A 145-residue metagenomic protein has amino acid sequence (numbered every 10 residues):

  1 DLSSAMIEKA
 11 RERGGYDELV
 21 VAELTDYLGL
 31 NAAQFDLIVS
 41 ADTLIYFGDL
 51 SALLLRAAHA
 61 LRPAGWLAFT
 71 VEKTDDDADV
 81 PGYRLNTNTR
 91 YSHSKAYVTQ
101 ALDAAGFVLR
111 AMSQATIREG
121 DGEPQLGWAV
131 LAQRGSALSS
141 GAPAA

Functional and structural regions predicted by a protein language model:
D1-L28: Class I SAM-dependent methyltransferase SAM/SAH-binding core
V21, S40-T43: A short beta-strand submotif of the Rossmann-like class I SAM-dependent methyltransferase core that lines
T25-I38: A short acidic, Gly/Pro-enriched loop at the edge of an enzyme's catalytic core that lines a small-molecule cofactor
I45-F47: A short His-aromatic
S51-W66: A short glycine-rich, Lys/Arg-flanked "PGG" loop and its adjoining helix->strand segment in the class I
F69-R90: Short, glycine-/aromatic-enriched active-site segment of Class I SAM-dependent methyltransferases
R90-G106, M112: Short alpha-helix
A105, T116-A145: Core SAM-dependent methyltransferase catalytic element
